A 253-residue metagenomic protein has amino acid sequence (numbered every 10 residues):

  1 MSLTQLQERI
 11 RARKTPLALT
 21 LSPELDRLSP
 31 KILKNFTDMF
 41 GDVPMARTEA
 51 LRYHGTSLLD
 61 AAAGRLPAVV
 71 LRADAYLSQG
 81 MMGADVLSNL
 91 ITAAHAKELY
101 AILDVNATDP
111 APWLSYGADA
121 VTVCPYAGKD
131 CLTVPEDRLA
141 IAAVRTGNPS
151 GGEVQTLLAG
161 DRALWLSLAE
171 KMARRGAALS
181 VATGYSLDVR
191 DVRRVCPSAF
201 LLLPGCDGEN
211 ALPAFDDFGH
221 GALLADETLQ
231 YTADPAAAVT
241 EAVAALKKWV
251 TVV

Functional and structural regions predicted by a protein language model:
M1-V86, A93-A96, T240, A244 (+1 more regions): Conserved N-terminal beta1-alpha1 strand-loop-helix module at the mouth
L19, V69, V121, V192 (+2 more regions): Conserved, mostly hydrophobic/aromatic
E24-L25, S29, F36-T37, D42 (+1 more regions): Conserved anion-binding
R47-A62, D109-W113, W165, N210-P213: Short, acidic/polar
T56, M81-L103, R138, R194-C196 (+1 more regions): Alpha-helix-loop-beta-strand connector modules within alpha/beta enzyme cores
V69-G80, Y100-A107, D119-D130, A143-R145 (+2 more regions): Catalytic beta/alpha-barrel core
G184-L224: A C-terminal functional module that forms or caps the active site or interfaces directly with catalytic machinery
A214-V253: C-terminal helical cap(s) of enzyme catalytic domains, especially alpha/beta-barrels
